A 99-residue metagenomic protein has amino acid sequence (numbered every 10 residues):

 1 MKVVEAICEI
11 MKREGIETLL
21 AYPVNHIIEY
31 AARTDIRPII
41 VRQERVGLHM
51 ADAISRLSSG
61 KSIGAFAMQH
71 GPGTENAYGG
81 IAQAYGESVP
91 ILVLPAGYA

Functional and structural regions predicted by a protein language model:
M1-A99: N-terminal alpha/beta PP-like core and its mobile active-site loop of ThDP/TPP-dependent enzymes
